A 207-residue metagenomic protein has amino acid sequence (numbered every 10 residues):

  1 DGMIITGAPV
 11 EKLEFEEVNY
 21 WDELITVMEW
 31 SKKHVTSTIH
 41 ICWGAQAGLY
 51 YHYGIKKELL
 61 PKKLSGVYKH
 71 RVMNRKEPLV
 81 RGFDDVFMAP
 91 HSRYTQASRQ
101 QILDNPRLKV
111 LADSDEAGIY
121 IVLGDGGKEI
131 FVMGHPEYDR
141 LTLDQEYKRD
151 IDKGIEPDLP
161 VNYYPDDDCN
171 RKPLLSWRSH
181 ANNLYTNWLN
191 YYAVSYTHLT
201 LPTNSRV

Functional and structural regions predicted by a protein language model:
I5-N74: Cysteine-nucleophile active-site neighborhood
Y51-T142, T197: Pocket-forming structural segment of enzyme catalytic cores
E137-D167: A hydrophobic, small-residue-rich beta->alpha segment in the mid-to-C-terminal subdomain of diverse proteins
N170-S176: Active-site rim elements
H180-Y196: Catalytic active-site module of serine/aspartate enzymes centered on a nucleophile-bearing elbow/loop
T197-T203: Conserved small/polar residues in nucleotide/adenosyl-binding loops
